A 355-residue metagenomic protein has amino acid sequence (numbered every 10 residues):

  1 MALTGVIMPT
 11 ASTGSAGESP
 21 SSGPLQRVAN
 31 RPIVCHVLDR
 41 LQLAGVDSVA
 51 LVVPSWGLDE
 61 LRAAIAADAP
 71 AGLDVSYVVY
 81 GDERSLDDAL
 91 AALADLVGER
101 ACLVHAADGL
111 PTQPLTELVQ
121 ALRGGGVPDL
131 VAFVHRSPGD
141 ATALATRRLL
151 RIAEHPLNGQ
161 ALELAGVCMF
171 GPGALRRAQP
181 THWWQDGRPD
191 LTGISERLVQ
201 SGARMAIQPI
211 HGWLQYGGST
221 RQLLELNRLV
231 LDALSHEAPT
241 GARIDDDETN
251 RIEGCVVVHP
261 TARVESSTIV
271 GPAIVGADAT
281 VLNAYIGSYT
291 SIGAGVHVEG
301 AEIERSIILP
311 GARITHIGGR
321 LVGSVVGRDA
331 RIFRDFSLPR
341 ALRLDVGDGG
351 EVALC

Functional and structural regions predicted by a protein language model:
M1, W183-C355: Left-handed beta-helix
M1-I65, L73-Y80, T116: N-terminal glycine-rich phosphate-binding loop and ensuing alpha1 helix
M1-L3, D47, E99-A101, V127 (+1 more regions): Short coil/turn segments at beta-strand junctions that form active-site/ligand-binding loops
I33-V37, D88-A92, I194: Well-ordered alpha-helical segments embedded in enzymatic catalytic cores
L43, L96-E99, G124, T146 (+3 more regions): Alpha-helix termination/capping residues and helix-transition junctions
S48-P54, V131-V134, V325: Short internal beta-strands
E60-T146: Conserved beta-loop-beta/alpha segment of the NTase-like Rossmann-fold superfamily that binds/positions NTPs
L103, L110, T116-R123, T146-H236: Catalytic-core segments of class I nucleotidyltransferases/pyrophosphorylases that form NMP-activated intermediates
